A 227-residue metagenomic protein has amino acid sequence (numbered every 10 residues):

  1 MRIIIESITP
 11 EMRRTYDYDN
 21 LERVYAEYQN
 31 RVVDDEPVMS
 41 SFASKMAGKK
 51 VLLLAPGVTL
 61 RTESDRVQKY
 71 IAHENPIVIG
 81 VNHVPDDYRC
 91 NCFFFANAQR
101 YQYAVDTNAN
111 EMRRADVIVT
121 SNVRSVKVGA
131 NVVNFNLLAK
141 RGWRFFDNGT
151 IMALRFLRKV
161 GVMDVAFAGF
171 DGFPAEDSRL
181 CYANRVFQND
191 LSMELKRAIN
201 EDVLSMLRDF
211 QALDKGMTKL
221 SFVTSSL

Functional and structural regions predicted by a protein language model:
M1-L227: Metal-ion/cofactor- or nucleotide/acyl-coenzyme-handling active-site neighborhoods
